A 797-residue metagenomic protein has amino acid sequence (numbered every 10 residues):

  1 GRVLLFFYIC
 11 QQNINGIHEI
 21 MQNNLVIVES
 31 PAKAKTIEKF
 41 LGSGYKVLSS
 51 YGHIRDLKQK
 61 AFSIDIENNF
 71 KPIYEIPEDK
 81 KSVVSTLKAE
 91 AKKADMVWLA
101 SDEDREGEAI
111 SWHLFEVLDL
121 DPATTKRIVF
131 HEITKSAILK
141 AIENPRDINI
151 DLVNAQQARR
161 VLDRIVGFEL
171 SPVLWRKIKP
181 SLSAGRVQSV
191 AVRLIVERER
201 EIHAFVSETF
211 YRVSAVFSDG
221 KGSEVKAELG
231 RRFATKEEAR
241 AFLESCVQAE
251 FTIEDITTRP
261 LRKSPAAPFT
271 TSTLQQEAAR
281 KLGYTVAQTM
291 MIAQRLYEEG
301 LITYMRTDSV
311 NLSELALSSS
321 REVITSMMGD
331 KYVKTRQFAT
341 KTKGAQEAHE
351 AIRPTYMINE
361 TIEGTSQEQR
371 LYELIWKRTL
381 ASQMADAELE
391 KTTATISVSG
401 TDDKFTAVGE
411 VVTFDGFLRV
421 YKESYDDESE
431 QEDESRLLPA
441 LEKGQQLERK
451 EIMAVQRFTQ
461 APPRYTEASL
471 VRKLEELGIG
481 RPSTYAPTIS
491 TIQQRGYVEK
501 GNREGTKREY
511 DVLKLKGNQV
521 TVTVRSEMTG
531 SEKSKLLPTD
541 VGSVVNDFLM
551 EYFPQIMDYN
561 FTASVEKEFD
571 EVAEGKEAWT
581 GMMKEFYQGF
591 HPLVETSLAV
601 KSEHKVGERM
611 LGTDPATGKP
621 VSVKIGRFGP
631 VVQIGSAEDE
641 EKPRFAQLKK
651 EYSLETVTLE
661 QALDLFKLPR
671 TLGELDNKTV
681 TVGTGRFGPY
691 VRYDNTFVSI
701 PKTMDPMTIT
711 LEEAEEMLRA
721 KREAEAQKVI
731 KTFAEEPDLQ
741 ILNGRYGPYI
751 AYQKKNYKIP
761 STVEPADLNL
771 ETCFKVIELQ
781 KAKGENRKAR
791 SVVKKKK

Functional and structural regions predicted by a protein language model:
F7-R160, E169, G230, R336 (+3 more regions): Intrinsically disordered, low-complexity regulatory segments
Q22, D102-E103, K179-S181, T258-A267 (+3 more regions): Conserved short loop/turn motifs at secondary-structure junctions
Q22-L25, T36, Y45, S171 (+2 more regions): Basic, low-complexity terminal or inter-domain segments flanking catalytic cores
I73, S101-E103, L120-K126, P145-V153 (+7 more regions): Short, polar/flexible loop-turn hinges at active-site or ligand-entry regions and domain interfaces
I133-A215, T258-R262: C-terminal or mid-to-C-terminal helical accessory/interaction module adjacent to the motor/catalytic core
A234-P268, E442-L447, M453-Q456, N560 (+1 more regions): Metal- or metallocofactor-binding catalytic centers and their adjacent structured scaffolds across diverse enzyme
T273-T285, V471-P482: Short helix-coil junctions and helix-kink-helix linkers
